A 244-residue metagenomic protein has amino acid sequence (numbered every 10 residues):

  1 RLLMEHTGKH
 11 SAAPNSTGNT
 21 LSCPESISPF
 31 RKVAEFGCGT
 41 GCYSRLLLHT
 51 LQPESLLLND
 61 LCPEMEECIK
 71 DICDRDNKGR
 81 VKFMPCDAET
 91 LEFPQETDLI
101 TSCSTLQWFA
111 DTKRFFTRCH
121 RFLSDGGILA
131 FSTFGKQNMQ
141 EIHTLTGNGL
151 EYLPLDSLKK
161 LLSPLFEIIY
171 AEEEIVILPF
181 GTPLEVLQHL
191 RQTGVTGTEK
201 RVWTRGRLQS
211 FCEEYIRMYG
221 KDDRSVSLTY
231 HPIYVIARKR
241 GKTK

Functional and structural regions predicted by a protein language model:
R1-R31, L46: Conserved alpha-helix/loop element of class I SAM-dependent methyltransferases that forms part of the SAM/SAH-binding
A34-L91: Class I SAM-dependent methyltransferase SAM/SAH-binding core
C42, L153, Y170-K244: Conserved Class I S-adenosyl-L-methionine
E89-I100: A short acidic, Gly/Pro-enriched loop at the edge of an enzyme's catalytic core that lines a small-molecule cofactor
L99-T112: A short SAM/SAH-binding and catalytic strip from SAM-dependent methyltransferases
K113-D125: A short glycine-rich, Lys/Arg-flanked "PGG" loop and its adjoining helix->strand segment in the class I
G126-P183, T196-R205: Conserved catalytic/acceptor-binding region of the Class I
